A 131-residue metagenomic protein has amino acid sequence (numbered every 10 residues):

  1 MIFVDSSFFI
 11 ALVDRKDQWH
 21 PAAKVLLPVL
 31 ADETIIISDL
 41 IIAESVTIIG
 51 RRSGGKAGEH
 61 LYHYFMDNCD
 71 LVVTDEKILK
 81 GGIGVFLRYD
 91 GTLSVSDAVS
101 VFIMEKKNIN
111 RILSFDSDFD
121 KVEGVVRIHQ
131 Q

Functional and structural regions predicted by a protein language model:
M1, V101-F102, K106-Q131: Acidic, PIN/NYN-like endoribonuclease modules and their adjacent C-terminal/linker elements
M1-I37, G50-H60, Q130-Q131: Short, well-structured N-terminal submotif of metal-dependent ribonuclease cores
D5, E44, D97, D116: Acidic active-site catalytic centers that drive phospho-/nucleotidyl reactions and related ester hydrolyses
L30-E33, D67-N68, Y89, V122: Structured helix-beta-strand junction loops
S38-E44: Short, conserved active-site loops that position catalytic residues or coordinate cofactors/metal ions across diverse
T47-G50, E105: Short glycine/serine- and small hydrophobic-enriched flexible loop segments
L71-L113: Active-site neighborhoods of divalent-metal-dependent phosphate/nucleic-acid chemistry enzymes
